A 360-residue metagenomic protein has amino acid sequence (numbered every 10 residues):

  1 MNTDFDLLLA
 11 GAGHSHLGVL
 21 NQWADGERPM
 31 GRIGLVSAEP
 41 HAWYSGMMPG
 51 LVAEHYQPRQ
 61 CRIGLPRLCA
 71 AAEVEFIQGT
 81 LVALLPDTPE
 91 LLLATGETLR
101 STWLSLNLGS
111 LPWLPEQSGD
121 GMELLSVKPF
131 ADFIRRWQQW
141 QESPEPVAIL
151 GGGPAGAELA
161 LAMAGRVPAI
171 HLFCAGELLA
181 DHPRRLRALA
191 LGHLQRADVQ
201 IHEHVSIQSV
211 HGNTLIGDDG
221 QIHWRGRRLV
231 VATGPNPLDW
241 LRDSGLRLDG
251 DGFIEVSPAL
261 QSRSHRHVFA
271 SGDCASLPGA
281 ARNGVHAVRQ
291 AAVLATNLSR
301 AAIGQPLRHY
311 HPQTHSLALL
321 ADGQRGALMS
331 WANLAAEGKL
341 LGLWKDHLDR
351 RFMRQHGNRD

Functional and structural regions predicted by a protein language model:
N2-D4, L8-A10, A71-P146, D219 (+1 more regions): FAD-binding core/adjacent interface of flavoenzyme oxidoreductases
N2-V74, E158-R184: Beta1-alpha1 glycine-rich phosphate/pyrophosphate-binding loop at the start of Rossmann-like nucleotide-binding domains
S15, G109-P112, P235-P237, R325: Short glycine-rich anion-binding loops that position phosphate/pyrophosphate groups of nucleotides and phosphorylated
F76-L84, L91, L99, V167-P258: A Rossmann-like FAD-binding core segment of flavoenzymes
M122-P144, W224-R227, A232-A292, T296: FAD-site-proximal beta/loop scaffold in flavoenzymes
R136-F173: Rossmann-like NAD(P)H-binding beta-loop-alpha module
H286-Q313, L319: Internal hydrophobic alpha-helix adjacent to the cofactor/substrate pocket in enzyme cavities
Q324-D360: C-terminal auxiliary extensions adjacent to catalytic cores
